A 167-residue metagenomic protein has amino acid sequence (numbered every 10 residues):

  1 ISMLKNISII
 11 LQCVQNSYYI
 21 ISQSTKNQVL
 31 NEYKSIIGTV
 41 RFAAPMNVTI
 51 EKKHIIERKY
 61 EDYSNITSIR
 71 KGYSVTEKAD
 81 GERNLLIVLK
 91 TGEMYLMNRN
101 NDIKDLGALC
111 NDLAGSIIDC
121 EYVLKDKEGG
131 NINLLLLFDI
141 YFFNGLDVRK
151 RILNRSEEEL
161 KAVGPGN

Functional and structural regions predicted by a protein language model:
M3-L124: Active-site-proximal "nucleotidyltransferase
R99-E121, Y141-F142, D147-G166: Compact, glycine/acidic-enriched structural inserts
L124-G130: Long, low-complexity, charge-biased intrinsically disordered regions
G130-L137: Elongated alpha-helical scaffolds
